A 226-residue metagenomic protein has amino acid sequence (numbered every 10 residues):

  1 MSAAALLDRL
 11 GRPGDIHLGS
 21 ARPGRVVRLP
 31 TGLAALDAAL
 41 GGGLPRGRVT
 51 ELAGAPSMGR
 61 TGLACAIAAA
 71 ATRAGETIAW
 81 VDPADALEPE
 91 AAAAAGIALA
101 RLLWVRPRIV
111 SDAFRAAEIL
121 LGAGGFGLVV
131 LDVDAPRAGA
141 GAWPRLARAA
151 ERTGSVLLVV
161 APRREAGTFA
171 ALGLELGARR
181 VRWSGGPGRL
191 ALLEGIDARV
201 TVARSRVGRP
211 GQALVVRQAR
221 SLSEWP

Functional and structural regions predicted by a protein language model:
M1-G11, R179-P226: C-terminal regions of RecA-like/P-loop NTPase motor modules
M1-W80, A94-I97, G208, L222-P226: Detector for small/aliphatic-rich hydrophobic stretches
R28, G32-A35, P45-R48, R60-A64 (+5 more regions): Helical mechanochemical/support elements of P-loop NTPase systems and associated helical scaffolds
G42-L44, A70-R73, A95-I97, I119-G124 (+2 more regions): Conserved catalytic network of the ASCE P-loop NTPase/AAA+ motor domain
A66, A74-G141: Conserved inter-motif catalytic segment of the P-loop NTP-binding fold
G75-E76, I97-R101, G125-G127, R152-V156 (+2 more regions): Short glycine-/polar-rich loops that comprise or flank the Walker A/P-loop and associated switch/sensor motifs
P89-A91, V160-G177: Glycine-rich, charge-decorated loop segments at or immediately adjacent to ligand/cofactor-binding or catalytic sites
A142-E165: Substrate-engagement module of ASCE P-loop NTPases
